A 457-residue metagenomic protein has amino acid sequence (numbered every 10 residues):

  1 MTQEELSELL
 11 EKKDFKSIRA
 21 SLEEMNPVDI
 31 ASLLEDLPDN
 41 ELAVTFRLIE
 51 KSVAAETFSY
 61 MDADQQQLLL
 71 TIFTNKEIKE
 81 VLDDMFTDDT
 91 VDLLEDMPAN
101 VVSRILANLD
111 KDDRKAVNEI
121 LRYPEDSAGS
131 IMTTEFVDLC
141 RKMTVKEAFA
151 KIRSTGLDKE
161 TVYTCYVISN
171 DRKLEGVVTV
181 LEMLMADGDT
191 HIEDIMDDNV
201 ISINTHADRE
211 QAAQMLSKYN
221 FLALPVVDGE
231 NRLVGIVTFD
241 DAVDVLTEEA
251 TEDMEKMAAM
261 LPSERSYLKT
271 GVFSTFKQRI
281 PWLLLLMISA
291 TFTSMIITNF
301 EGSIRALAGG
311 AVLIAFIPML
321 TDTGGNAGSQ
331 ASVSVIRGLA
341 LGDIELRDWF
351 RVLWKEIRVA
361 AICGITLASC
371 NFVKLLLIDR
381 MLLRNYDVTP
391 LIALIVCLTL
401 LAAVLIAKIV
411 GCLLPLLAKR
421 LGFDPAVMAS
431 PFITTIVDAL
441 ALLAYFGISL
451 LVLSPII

Functional and structural regions predicted by a protein language model:
M1-L261: Hydrophobic packing positions in regular secondary-structure scaffolds
P27, L285-A290, F316-L320, G324 (+15 more regions): Alpha-helical transmembrane segments in multi-pass membrane proteins
D241-T275, A327-L353, A418: Non-transmembrane, extramembrane segments of multi-pass ion/lipid transporters
K269-Q278, E345-A360, P390, L394 (+1 more regions): Membrane-interface segments at loop-to-transmembrane junctions
L286-R305, C370-R384: Juxtamembrane "helix exit" motif at the C-terminal ends of alpha-helical transmembrane segments in multi-pass membrane
N299-F316, L383-I395: Membrane-water interface of transmembrane alpha-helices in multipass transporters/channels
A308-M319, G422-F432: The feature identifies polytopic integral membrane transport proteins across all domains of life
A315-P318, S329-A340, P415-K419, S430 (+1 more regions): Re-entrant/interfacial helical elements at transmembrane boundaries that shape and gate the permeation pathway
